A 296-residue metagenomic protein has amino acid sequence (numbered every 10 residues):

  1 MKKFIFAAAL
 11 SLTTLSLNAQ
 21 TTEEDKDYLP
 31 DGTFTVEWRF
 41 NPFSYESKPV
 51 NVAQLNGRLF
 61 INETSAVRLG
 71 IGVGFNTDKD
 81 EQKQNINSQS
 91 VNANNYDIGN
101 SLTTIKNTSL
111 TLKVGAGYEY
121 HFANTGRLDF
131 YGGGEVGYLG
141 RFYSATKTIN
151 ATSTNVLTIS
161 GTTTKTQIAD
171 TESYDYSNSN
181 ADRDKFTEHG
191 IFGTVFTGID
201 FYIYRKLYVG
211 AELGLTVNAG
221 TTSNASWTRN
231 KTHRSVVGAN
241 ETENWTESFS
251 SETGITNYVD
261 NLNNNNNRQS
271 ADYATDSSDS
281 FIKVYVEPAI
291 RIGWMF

Functional and structural regions predicted by a protein language model:
M1-P30: Cleavable N-terminal export/targeting peptides
Q20-G70, G74-N87, V91-N94, Q269-F296: Short glycine/proline- and aromatic-enriched beta-strand/turn motifs that initiate or cap beta-hairpins
T21-G32, E63-T64, A123-F130, I203-V209: Short loop/turn motifs that connect adjacent beta-strands in outer-membrane beta-barrel proteins
K26, F43-Y45, G57, N100-K106 (+4 more regions): Outer-membrane beta-barrel proteins
G32, P49-A53, T108-V114, L128 (+3 more regions): Residues that define the transmembrane beta-barrel architecture of outer-membrane proteins
R58-Y176, D184-G193, F201, W294-F296: Gram-negative (and chloroplast) outer-membrane scaffold detector with strong preference for beta-barrel transmembrane
I159-S179, E252-Q269: Acidic/polar loop-and-plug regions of large Gram-negative outer-membrane beta-barrel proteins
Y204-F296: Predominantly the C-terminal beta-signal and adjacent terminal strand-loop region of outer-membrane beta-barrel
